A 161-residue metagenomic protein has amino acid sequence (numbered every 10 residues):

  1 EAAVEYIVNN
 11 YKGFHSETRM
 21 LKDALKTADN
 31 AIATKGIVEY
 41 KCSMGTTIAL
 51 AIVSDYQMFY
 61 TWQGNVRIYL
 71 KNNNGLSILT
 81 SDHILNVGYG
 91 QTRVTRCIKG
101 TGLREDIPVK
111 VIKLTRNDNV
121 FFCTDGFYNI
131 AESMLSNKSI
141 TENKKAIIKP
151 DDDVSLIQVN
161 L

Functional and structural regions predicted by a protein language model:
E1-L161: PP2C/PPM-type serine/threonine phosphatase catalytic domain
